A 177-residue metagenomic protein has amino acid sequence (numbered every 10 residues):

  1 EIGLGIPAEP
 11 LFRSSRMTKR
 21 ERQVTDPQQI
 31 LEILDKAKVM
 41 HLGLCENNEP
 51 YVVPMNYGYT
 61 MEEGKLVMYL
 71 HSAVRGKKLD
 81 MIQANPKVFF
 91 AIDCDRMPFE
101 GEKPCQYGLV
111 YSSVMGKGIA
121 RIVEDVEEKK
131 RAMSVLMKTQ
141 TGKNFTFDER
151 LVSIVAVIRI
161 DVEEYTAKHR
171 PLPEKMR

Functional and structural regions predicted by a protein language model:
I2-L11: Short, small-residue-biased leader/transition segments that mark boundaries at the very start of proteins
P7, V52-N56, A156: Short, proline-centered helix/strand-breaking motifs
F12-D35: Extreme N-terminal tail/first-helix region
S15-K19, D95-R177: Charged, gly/pro-rich active-site loop segments
D35, R75, Q83-V88, K138-G142: Short, intrinsically disordered, mixed-charge
A37-V74, F90: Short beta-strand segments
K77-E100, Y107: Helix-adjacent hinge/juxtasegments
